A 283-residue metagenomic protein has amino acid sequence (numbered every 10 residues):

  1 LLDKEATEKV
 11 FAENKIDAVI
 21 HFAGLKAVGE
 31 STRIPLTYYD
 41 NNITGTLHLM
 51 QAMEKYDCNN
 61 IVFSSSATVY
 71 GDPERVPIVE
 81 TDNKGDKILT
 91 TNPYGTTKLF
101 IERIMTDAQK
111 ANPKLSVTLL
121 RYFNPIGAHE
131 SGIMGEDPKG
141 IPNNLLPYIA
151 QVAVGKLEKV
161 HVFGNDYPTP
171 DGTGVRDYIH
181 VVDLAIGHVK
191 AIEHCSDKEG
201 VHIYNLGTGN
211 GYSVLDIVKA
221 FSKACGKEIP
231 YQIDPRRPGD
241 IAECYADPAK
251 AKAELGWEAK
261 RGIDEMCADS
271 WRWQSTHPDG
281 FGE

Functional and structural regions predicted by a protein language model:
L1-A18: Conserved Rossmann-fold cofactor-binding substructure of NAD(P)-dependent oxidoreductases
L2, L25-G29: Active-site beta-alpha loop architecture of Rossmann-like, nucleotide-cofactor-dependent enzymes
K4, G45-T46, M50, H188: Conserved internal alpha-helix within the Rossmann fold of NAD(P)-dependent oxidoreductases
A18-I20, V62: N-terminal Rossmann-like NAD(P) cofactor-binding module of classical short-chain dehydrogenase/reductase
A23-K26, S65-S66: Conserved NAD(P)H cofactor-binding loop of Rossmann-fold oxidoreductase domains
R33-L36, D40-H48, K55, N59-N60 (+2 more regions): Catalytic helix-loop patch of NAD(P)-dependent Rossmann-fold dehydrogenases
L145, Q151-E283: C-terminal substrate-binding subdomain of Rossmann-fold SDR/epimerase-dehydratase oxidoreductases
